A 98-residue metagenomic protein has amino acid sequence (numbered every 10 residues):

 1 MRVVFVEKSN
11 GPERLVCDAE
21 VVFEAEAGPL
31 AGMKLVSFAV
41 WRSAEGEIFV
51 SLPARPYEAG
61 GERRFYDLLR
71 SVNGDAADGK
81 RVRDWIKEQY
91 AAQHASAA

Functional and structural regions predicted by a protein language model:
M1-A98: Single-stranded nucleic acid-binding surfaces, predominantly the OB-fold ssDNA-binding core
